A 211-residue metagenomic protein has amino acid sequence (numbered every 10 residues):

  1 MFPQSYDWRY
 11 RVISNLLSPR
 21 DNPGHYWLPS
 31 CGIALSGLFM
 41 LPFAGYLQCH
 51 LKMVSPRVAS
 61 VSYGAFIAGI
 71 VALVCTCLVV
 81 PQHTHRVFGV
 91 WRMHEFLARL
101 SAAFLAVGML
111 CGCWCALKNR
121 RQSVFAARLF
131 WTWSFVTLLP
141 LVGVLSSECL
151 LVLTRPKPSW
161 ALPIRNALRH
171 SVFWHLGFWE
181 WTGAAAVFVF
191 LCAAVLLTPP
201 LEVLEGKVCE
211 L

Functional and structural regions predicted by a protein language model:
P3-D21, P81-F96, T154-V172: Membrane-interface interhelical loops and short amphipathic "cap" helices that link adjacent transmembrane segments
N15-L38: Interfacial helix-start motif at the membrane-water boundary
D21-L28, V54-V61, R86-L97, Q122-F125 (+1 more regions): Membrane-interfacial loop-to-transmembrane-helix junctions in polytopic alpha-helical membrane proteins
I33-M53, F188-L204: Transmembrane alpha-helical segments in integral membrane proteins
P42-A68, K207-L211: Cytoplasmic juxtamembrane regions at transmembrane-helix boundaries
A59-L73, R128-L141: Transmembrane alpha-helical segments of multi-pass membrane proteins
F66-A126: Membrane-proximal helix-loop-helix units in multi-pass membrane proteins
G112-L211: Terminal transmembrane helical module of multi-pass membrane proteins
